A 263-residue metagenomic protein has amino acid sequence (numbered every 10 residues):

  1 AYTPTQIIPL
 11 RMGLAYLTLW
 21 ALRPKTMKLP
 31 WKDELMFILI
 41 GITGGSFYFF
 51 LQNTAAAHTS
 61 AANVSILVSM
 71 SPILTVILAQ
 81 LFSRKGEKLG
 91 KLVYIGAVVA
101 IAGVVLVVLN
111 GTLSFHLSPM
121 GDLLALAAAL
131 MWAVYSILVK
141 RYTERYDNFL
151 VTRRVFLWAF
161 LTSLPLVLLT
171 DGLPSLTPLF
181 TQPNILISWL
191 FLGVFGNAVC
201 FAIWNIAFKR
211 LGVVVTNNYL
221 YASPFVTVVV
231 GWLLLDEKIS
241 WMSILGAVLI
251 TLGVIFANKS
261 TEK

Functional and structural regions predicted by a protein language model:
A1, A57, V107-M120, T170-N184 (+2 more regions): Membrane-interface helix termini and inter-helical loops of multi-pass transporters
A1, H58, G86, R145 (+2 more regions): Helix-loop interface residues and adjacent transmembrane-helix termini in multi-pass membrane transporters, primarily
P4-A21, L39, V93-A102, M120-A127 (+4 more regions): Hydrophobic alpha-helical transmembrane segments of multi-pass integral membrane proteins, especially transporters
Q6-L17, G44, N53-E87, K91 (+2 more regions): Specific alpha-helical transmembrane segments that line the substrate/conduction pathway and gating interfaces
P9-L10, G45, F49, V64-M70 (+2 more regions): Helix-helix packing/entry segments at the starts of transmembrane helices
L14, T43-G44, L51, L74 (+9 more regions): Hydrophobic residues within membrane-embedded alpha-helical segments of Major Facilitator Superfamily
L19, I38, I77-L78, L89-N110 (+3 more regions): Hydrophobic transmembrane alpha-helices of multi-pass small-molecule transport proteins
W20-V68, A102, L106, G193-L211: Specific transmembrane alpha-helical segments of multi-pass solute transporters/efflux pumps, especially DMT/EamA
